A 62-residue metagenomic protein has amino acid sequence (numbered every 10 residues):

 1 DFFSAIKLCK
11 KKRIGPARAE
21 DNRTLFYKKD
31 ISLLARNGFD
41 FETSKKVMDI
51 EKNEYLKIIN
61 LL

Functional and structural regions predicted by a protein language model:
D1-L62: An alpha-helical, amphipathic repeat domain used for nucleic-acid recognition, typified by the mTERF helical solenoid
